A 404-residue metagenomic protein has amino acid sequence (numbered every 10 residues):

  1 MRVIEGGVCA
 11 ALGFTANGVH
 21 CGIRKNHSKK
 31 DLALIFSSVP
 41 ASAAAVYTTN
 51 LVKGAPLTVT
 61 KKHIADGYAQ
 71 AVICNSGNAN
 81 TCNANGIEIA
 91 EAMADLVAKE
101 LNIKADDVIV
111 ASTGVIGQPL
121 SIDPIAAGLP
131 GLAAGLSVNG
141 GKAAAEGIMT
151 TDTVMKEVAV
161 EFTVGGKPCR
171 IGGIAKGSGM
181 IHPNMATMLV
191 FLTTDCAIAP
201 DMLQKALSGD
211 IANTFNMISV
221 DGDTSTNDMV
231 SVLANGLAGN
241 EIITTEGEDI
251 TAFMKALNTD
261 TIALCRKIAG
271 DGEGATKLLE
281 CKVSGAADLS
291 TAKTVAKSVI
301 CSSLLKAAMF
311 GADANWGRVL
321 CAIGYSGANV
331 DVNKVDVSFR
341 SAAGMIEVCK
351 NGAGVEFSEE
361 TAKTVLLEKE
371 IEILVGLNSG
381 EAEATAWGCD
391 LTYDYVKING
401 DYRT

Functional and structural regions predicted by a protein language model:
M1-E88, A92, A98-T404: A structural signal for small-residue-enriched, beta-sheet-centric alpha/beta enzyme cores and oligomeric scaffold folds
